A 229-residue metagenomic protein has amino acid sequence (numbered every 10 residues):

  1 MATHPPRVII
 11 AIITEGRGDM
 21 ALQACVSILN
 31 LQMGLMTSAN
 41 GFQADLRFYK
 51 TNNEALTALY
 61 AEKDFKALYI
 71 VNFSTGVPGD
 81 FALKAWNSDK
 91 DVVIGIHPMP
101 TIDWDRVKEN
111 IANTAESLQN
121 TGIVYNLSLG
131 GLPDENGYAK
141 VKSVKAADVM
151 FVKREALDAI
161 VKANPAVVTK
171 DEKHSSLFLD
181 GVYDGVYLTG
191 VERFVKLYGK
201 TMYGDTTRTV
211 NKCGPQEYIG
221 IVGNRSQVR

Functional and structural regions predicted by a protein language model:
A2-G16, A21-L22, M36-G41, F48-T51 (+2 more regions): Long, low-complexity, intrinsically disordered N-terminal extensions of eukaryotic proteins, enriched
T3-I9, T14-E15, C25, V144-A147 (+1 more regions): C-terminal catalytic/acceptor-binding lobe
G16-A82, N87-S88, P98: Active-site-proximal specificity loops/subdomain of glycosyltransferases
D19, W104-V107, L179-V182: Short, flexible/disordered intra-domain loops and linkers
F42-A44, P100, K108, M202: Beta-propeller fold recognition
A67, V92, T201-M202: Short, Asp-centered acidic motifs that coordinate Mg2+ and/or phosphate in catalytic or ligand-binding sites
P78-K173: Conserved catalytic core of nucleotide-sugar-dependent glycosyltransferases
